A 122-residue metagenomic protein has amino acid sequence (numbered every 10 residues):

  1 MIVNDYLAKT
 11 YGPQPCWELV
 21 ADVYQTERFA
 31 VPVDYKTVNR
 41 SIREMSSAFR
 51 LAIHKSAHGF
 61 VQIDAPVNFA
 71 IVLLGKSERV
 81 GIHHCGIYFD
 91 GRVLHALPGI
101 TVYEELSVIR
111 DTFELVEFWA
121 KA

Functional and structural regions predicted by a protein language model:
M1-I2, A122: Short, low-complexity, intrinsically disordered N-terminal peptides in bacterial proteins
V3-Y11: A glycine-biased structural micro-motif
Y6, T101-E104: Residue-level signal for pocket-adjacent positions within structured domains
T10-E27: Active-site nucleophilic cysteine motif
P13, V31-K36: Surface-exposed patches in mature extracellular/periplasmic domains of secreted proteins
E27-A30, S56: Solvent-exposed amphipathic alpha-helical surface segments
K36-V102, K121-A122: ...with weaker cross-activation on analogous glycine-rich loops/strands in unrelated enzymes
Y103-A122: Short, Lys/Arg-rich amphipathic alpha-helical interaction segments that bind nucleic acids or acidic protein surfaces
